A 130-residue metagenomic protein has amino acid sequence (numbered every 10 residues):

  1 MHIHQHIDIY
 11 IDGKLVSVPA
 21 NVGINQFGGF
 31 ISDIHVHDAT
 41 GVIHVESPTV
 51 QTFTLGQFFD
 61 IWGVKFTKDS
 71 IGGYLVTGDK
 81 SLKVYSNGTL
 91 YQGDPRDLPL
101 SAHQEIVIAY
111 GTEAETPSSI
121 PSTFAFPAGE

Functional and structural regions predicted by a protein language model:
M1-E130: Ubiquitin-like/PB1-type beta-grasp interaction modules and other compact soluble beta-rich domains
